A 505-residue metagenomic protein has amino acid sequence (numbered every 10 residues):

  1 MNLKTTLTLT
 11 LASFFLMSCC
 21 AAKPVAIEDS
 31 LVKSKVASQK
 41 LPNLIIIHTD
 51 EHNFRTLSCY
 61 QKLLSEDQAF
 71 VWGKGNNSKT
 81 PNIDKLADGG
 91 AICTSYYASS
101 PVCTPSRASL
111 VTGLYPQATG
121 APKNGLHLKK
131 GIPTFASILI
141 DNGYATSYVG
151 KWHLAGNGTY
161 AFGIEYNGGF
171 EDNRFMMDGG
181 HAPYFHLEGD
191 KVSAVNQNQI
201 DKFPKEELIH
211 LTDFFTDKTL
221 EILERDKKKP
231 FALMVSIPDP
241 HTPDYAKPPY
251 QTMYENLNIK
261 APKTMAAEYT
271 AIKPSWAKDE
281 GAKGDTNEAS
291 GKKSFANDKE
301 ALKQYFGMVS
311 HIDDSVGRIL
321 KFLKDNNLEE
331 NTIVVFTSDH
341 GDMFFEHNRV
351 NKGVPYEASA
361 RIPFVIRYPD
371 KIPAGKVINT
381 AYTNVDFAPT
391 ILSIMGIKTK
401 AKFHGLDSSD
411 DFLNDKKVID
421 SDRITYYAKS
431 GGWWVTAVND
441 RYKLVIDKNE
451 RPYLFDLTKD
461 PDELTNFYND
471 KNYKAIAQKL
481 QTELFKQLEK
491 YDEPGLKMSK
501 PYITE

Functional and structural regions predicted by a protein language model:
M1-T8: Bacterial N-terminal signal peptides that target proteins for export
L11, C20-I446, P452, P461-T482 (+4 more regions): Formylglycine-dependent sulfatase
L16-M17: Bacterial Sec-type N-terminal signal peptides, specifically the leucine/valine-rich hydrophobic h-region
T458: Residues forming the ATP-binding cleft of Hanks-type serine/threonine protein kinase domains
E489-D492: Short arginine-rich
